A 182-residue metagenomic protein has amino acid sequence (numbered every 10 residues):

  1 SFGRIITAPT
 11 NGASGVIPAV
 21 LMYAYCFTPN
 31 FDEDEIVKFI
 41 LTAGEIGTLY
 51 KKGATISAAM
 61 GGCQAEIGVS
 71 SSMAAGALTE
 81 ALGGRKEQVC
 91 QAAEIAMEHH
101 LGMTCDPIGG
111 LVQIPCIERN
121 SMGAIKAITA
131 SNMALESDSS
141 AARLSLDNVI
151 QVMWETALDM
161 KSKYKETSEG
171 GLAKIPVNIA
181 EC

Functional and structural regions predicted by a protein language model:
S1-T104: Glycine-rich anion/phosphate-binding loop at the beta-strand->alpha-helix junction
S71, G76-C182: Functionally critical mobile loop/hinge segments
